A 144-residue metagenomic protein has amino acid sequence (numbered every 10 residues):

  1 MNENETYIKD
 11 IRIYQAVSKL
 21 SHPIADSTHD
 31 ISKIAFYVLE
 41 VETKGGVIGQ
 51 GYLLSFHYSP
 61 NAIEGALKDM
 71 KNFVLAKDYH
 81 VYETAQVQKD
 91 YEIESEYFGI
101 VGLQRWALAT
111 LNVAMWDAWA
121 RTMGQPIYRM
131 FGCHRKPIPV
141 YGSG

Functional and structural regions predicted by a protein language model:
N2-F56: Structured beta-strand/loop patches that form or line metal/cofactor-binding pockets in enzymes
I8-D10, E42-T122: Metal- or metallocofactor-binding catalytic centers and their adjacent structured scaffolds across diverse enzyme
V17, E94-Y97, R135-I138: A short alpha-helix capping/helix-coil boundary motif
V87, M130-P137: Flexible hinge/switch segments at interdomain interfaces of large molecular machines
V101, P137-G144: Active-site mouth loops of central-metabolism enzymes
